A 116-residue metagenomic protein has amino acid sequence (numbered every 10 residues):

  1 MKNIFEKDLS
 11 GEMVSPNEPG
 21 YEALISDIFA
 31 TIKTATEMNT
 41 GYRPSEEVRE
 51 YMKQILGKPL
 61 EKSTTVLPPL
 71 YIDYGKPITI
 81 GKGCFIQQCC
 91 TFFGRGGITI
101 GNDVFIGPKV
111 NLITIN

Functional and structural regions predicted by a protein language model:
M1-K62: Terminal amphipathic alpha-helical/low-complexity segments used for targeting or macromolecular assembly
E50-Y51, P69-Y71: Short, glycine/charge-rich beta-strand/loop segments that flank catalytic centers and engage negatively charged groups
K58, K62-V66, L70, I78 (+4 more regions): A structural motif detector for beta-strand N-caps
G75: Active-site periphery "cap/insert" segments of enzyme catalytic domains
R95: Active-site "substrate specificity/gating" loop of NAD(P)-dependent dehydrogenases, especially the short-chain
